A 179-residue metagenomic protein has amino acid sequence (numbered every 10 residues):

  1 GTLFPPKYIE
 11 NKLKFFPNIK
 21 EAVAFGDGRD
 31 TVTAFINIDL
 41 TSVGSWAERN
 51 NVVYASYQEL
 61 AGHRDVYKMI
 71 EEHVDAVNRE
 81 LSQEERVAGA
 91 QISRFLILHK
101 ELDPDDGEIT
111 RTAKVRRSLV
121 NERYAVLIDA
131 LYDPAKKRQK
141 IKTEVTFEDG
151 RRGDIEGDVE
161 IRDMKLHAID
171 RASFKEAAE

Functional and structural regions predicted by a protein language model:
G1-R86: AMP-binding/adenylate-forming catalytic core of the ANL superfamily
E21, A76-A178: Conserved C-terminal "lid"/linker of ANL adenylate-forming enzymes
